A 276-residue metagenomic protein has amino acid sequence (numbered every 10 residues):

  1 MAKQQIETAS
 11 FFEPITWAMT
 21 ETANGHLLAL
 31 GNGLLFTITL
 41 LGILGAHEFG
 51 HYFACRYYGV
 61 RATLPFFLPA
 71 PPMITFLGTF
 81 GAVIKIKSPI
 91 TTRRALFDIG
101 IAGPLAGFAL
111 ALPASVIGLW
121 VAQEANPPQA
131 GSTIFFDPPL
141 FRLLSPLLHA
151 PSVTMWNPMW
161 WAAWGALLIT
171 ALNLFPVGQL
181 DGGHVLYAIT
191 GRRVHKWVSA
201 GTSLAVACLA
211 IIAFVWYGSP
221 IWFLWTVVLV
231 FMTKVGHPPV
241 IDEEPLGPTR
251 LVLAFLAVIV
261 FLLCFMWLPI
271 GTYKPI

Functional and structural regions predicted by a protein language model:
M1-I276: Hydrophobic transmembrane alpha-helices and their immediate loop junctions in multi-pass integral membrane proteins
